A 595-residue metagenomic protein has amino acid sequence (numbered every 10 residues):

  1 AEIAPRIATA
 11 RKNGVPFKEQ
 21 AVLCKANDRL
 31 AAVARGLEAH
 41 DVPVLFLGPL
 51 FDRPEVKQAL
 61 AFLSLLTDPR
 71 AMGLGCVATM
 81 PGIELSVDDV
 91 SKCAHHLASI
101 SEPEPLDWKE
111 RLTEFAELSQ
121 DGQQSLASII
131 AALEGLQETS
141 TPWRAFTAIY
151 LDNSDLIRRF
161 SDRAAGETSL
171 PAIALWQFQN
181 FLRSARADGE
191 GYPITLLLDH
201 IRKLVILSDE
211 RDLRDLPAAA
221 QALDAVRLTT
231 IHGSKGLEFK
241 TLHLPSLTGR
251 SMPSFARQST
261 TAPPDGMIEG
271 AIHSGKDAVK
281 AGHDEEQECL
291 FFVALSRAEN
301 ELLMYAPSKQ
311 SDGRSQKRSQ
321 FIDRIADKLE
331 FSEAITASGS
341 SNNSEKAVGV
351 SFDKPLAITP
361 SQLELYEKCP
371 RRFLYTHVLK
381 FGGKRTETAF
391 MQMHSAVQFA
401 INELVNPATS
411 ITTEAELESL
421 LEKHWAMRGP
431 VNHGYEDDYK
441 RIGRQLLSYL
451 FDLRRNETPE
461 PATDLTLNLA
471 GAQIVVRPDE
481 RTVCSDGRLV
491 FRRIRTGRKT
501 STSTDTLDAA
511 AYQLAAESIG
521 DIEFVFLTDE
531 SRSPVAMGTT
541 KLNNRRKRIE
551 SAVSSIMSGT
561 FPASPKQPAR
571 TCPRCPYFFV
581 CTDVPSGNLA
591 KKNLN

Functional and structural regions predicted by a protein language model:
A1-T79, Y150, D155-I173, Q179-R214 (+1 more regions): Conserved motor-region signature of P-loop NTPase helicases/translocases
A26-D28, V77-P81, F181, V205-Q258 (+7 more regions): Conserved helicase core region in the C-terminal RecA-like lobe
L63-P103: Metal-dependent DNA phosphodiester-chemistry modules and their immediately adjacent helices/loops in DNA-processing
A98, A222-A225, S251-R257, D265-A334 (+2 more regions): C-terminal accessory regions
E114-I129, I322-P407, G443, R455 (+2 more regions): C-terminal, charged and often intrinsically disordered regions of DNA end-processing helicases and nucleases
L244, A462-I519, F524, R545-I549: Non-catalytic protein-protein interaction segments used by genome-maintenance enzymes to assemble and couple activities
E345-V348, A516-N595: Metal-dependent nuclease catalytic regions and adjoining charged, substrate-binding loops involved in nucleic-acid end
A396-L469: A non-catalytic, helix-rich entry segment at domain boundaries
